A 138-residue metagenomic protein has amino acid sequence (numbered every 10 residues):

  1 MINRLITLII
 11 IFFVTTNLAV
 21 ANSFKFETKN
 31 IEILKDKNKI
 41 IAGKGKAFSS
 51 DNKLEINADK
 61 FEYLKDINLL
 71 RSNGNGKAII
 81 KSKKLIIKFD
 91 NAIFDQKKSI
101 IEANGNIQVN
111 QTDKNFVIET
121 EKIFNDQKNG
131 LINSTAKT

Functional and structural regions predicted by a protein language model:
M1-I2: N-terminal secretory signal peptides that target proteins for export/translocation
L5-T16: Sec-dependent N-terminal signal peptides
A19-T138: N-terminal amphipathic/hydrophobic interface segments
